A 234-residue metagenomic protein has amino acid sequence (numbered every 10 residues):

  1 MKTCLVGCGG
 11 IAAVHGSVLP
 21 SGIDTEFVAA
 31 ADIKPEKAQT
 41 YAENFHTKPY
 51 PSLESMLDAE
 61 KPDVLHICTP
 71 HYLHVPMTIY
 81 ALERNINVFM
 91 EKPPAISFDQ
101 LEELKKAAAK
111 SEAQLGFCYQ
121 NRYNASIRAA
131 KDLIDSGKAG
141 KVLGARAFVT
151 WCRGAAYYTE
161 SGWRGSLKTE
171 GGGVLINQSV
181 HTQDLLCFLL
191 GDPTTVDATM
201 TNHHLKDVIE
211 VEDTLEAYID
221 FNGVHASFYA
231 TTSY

Functional and structural regions predicted by a protein language model:
M1-F45: N-terminal Rossmann-like dinucleotide-binding module
H15, T47-A107: Beta-loop-alpha module in the N-terminal Rossmann-like domain of NAD(P)-dependent dehydrogenases, especially those
A29, V64, G144: Short, Asp-centered acidic motifs that coordinate Mg2+ and/or phosphate in catalytic or ligand-binding sites
P51, M90, L115-F117, F228: Hydrophobic residues in well-ordered beta-strands that form the structural core
E102-Q120, G140-A147: Rossmann-fold dehydrogenase core element
N121-V208: Predominantly a Rossmann-like dinucleotide-binding segment in NAD(P)-dependent oxidoreductases
H203-T214, Y218-Y234: NAD(P)-dinucleotide binding in Rossmann-like oxidoreductases
